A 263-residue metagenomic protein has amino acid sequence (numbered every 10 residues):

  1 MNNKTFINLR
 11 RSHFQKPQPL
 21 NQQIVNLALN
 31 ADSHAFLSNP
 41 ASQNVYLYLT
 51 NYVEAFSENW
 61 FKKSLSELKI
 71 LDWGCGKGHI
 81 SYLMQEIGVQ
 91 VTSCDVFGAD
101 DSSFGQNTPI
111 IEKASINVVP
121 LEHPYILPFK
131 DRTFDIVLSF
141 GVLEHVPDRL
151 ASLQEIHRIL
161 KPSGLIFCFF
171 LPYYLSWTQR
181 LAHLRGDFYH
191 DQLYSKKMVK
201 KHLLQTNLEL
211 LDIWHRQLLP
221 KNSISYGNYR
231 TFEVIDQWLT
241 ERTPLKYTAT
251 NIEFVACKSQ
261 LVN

Functional and structural regions predicted by a protein language model:
M1-P128, A249-I252: Conserved N-terminal segment of class I S-adenosyl-L-methionine
L68, D131-T133, G164: Surface-exposed loop/turn positions
Y82-Q85, L153-H157: A structural alpha-helix within SAM-dependent methyltransferase catalytic domains
L138: A conserved beta-strand element that flanks and buttresses the S-adenosyl-L-methionine
V142: Hydrophobic adenine-recognition pocket in adenosine-nucleotide-binding enzymes
P147-E155, L165-V262: S-adenosyl-L-methionine-dependent methyltransferase catalytic module, highlighting the catalytic core
